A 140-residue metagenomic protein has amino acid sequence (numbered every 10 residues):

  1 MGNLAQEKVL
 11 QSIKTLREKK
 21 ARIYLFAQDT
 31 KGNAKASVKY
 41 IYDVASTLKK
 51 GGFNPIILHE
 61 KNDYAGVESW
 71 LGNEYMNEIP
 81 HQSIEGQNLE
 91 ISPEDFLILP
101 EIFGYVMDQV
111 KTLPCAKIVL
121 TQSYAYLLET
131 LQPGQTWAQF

Functional and structural regions predicted by a protein language model:
M1-F96: N-terminal pre-catalytic "stem/leader" segment of glycosyltransferase-like enzymes
V9, Y64-F140: Extended catalytic core of nucleotide-activated donor transferases of GT-like folds
